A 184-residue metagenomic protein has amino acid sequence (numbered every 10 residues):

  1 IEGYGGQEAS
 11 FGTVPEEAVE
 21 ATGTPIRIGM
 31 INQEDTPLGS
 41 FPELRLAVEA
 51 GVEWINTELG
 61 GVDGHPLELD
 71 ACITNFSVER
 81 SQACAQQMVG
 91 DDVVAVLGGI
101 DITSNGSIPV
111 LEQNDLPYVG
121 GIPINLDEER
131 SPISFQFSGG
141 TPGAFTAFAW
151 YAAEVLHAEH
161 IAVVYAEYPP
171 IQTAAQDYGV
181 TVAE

Functional and structural regions predicted by a protein language model:
Y4, S10-T22, G29-E49, T74-V78 (+2 more regions): Extracytoplasmic "Venus flytrap"
V14, G39-L46, E58-E128, F137: Beta-alpha junction/loop-to-helix N-cap segments that form part of ligand/metal-binding clefts
E17-A21, L59-V62, A153-V155: Surface-exposed acidic, glycine-flexible loop patches that form ligand/cofactor-binding and adhesion interfaces
P25-R27, E68, E159-H160: Residues that mark the start of a beta-strand
V48-T57, Y178-T181: Short, well-ordered amphipathic alpha-helices
V93-E184: Extracytoplasmic ligand/sensor domains, especially the bilobed periplasmic-binding protein
